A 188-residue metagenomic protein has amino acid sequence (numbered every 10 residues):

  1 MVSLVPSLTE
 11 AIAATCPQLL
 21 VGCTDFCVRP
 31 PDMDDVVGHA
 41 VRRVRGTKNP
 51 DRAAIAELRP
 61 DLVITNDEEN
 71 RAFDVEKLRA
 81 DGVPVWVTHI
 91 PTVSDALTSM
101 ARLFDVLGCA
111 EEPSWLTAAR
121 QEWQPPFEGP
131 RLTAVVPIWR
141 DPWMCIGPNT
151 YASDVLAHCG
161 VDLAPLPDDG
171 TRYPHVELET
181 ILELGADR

Functional and structural regions predicted by a protein language model:
M1-R188: N-terminal ligand-binding lobe of clamshell/alpha-beta domains
